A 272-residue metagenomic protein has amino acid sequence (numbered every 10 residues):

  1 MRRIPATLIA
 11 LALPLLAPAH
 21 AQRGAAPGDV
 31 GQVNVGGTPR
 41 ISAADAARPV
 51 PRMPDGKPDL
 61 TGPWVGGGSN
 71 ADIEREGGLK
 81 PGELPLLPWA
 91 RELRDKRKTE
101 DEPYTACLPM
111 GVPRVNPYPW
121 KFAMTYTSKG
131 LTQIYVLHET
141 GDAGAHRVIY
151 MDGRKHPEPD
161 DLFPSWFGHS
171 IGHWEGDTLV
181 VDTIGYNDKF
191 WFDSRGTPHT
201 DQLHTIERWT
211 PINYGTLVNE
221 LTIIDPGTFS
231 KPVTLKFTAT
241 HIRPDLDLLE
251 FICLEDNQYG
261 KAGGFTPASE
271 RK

Functional and structural regions predicted by a protein language model:
R2, A17-K272: PEST-like low-complexity, intrinsically disordered acidic/proline/serine-rich tracts that flank trafficking/processing
A6-A17: Bacterial N-terminal signal peptides
